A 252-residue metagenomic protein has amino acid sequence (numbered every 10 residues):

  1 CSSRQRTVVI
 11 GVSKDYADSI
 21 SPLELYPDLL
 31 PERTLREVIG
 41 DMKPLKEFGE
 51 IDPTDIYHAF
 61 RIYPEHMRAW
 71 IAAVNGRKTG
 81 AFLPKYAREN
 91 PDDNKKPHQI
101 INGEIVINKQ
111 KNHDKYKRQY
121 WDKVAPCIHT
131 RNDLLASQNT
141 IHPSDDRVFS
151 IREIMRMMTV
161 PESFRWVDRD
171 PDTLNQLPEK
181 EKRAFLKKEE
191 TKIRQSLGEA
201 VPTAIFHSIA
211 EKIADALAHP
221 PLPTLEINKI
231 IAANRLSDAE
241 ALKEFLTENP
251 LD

Functional and structural regions predicted by a protein language model:
S2-D55: Flexible, glycine-/basic-rich loop-and-beta segments that form/coincide with the SAM-dependent methyltransferase
H58-D252: C-terminal target-recognition/interaction regions appended to catalytic cores
